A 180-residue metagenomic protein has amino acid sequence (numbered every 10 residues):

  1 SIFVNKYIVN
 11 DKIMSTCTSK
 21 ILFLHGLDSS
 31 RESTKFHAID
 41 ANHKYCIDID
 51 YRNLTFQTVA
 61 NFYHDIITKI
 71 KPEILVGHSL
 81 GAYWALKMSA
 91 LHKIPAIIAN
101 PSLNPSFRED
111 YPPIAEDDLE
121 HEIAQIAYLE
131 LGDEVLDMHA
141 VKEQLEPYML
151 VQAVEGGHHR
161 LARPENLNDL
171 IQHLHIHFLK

Functional and structural regions predicted by a protein language model:
T16-I70: Active-site catalytic motif of lipid deacylating hydrolases and related acyltransferases
I47-I49, Q152-H158: Short glycine-rich catalytic loops that host catalytic nucleophiles or stabilize transition states across multiple
I49-R52, I98-S106: Active-site nucleophile loop of the alpha/beta-hydrolase fold
V76-G81, A85: Gly/Ala-rich beta-loop-alpha elbow adjacent to hydrolase catalytic centers
A127-L129: Short beta-strand/loop motif that positions the catalytic acidic residue of the alpha/beta-hydrolase fold
E134-A140, A162: Conserved alpha/beta-hydrolase "acid-adjacent" motif
G157-E165: Catalytic histidine-centered segment of alpha/beta-hydrolase-like enzymes
E165-K180: Catalytic active-site module of serine/aspartate enzymes centered on a nucleophile-bearing elbow/loop
